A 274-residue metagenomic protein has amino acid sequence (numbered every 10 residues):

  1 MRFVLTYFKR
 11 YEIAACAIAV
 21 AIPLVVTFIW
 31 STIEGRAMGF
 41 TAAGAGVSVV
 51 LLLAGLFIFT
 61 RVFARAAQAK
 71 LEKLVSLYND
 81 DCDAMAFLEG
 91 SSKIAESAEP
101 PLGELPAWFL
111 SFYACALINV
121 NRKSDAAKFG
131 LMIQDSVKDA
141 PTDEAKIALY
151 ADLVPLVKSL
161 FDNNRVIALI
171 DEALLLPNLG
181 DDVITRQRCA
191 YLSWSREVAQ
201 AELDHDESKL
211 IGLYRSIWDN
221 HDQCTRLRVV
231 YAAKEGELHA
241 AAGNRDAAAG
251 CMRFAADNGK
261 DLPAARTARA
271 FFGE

Functional and structural regions predicted by a protein language model:
M1-S76, C82-F87: N-terminal alpha-helical membrane-insertion module
G44-V50, S76-K93, I118-M132, K158-L175 (+2 more regions): Helix-turn-helix repeat elements of alpha-solenoid scaffolds
L52-D139: N-terminal topogenic membrane-targeting module
F59, A66, Y78-C82, I118 (+5 more regions): Hydrophobic/aromatic side-chain positions at a characteristic register within alpha-helices of tetratricopeptide repeats
Q68-K73, L105-C115, A145-L156, R188-A199 (+2 more regions): "A position-specific structural signal for the A-helix of alpha-solenoid helical repeats
P100-E104, V137-A145, P177-Q187, W218-V229 (+1 more regions): Boundary/linker segments of alpha-helical solenoid repeat arrays
L149-T225: Alpha-helical adaptor scaffolds
E202-E274: Long, non-transmembrane cytosolic or organellar matrix-exposed soluble domains/tails of integral membrane proteins
